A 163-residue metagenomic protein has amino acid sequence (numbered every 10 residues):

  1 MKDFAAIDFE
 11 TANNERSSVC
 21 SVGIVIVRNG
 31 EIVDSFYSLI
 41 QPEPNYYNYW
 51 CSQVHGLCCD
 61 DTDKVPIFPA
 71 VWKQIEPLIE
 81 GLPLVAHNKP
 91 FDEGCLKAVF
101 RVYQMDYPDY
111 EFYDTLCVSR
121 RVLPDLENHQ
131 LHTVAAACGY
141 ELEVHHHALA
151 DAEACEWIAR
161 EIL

Functional and structural regions predicted by a protein language model:
M1-D109, P124-H146: Conserved non-catalytic scaffold segment of RNase H-like nuclease domains
T11-N13, C117, A154: Short, glycine/acidic-enriched loop or turn micro-motifs at the edges of active sites
D92, E111, D151-A154: Catalytic-loop motifs flanking and including active-site residues across diverse enzymes
D106-S119: Conserved beta-strand -> loop -> alpha-helix junction used to position metal-binding or nucleic-acid-contacting
V122, E161-I162: Change "in soluble alpha/beta enzymes" to "in soluble alpha/beta proteins
H147-E161: Acidic, divalent-metal-coordinating active-site segment for phosphoryl/phosphodiester hydrolysis, typified by short
